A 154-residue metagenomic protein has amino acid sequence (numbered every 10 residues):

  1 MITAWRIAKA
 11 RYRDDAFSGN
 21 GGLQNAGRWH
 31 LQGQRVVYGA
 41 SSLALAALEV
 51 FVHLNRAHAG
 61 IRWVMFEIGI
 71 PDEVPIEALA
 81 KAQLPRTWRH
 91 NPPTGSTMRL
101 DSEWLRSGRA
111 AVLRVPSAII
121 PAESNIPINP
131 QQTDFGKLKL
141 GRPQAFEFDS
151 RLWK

Functional and structural regions predicted by a protein language model:
M1, N20-A26: Short amphipathic alpha-helical segments, especially helix-boundary/capping motifs
I2-S18, L31, A59-K154: Active-site and NAD+-binding cores of ADP-ribose-processing enzymes
G22-L23, V52-H53, M98: Glycine-rich, charged/polar anion/phosphate-binding loops that engage phosphate groups from diverse ligands
Q24-W29, A57: Short, flexible, solvent-exposed loop/turn segments with mixed acidic/basic and small polar residues
A26, L48, M65-G69: A sequence-level detector of short, solvent-exposed, charge-rich linear segments
W29-H53, P127-Q131: Extended catalytic/binding region for NAD+/ADP-ribose chemistry, centered on the ART fold
V52-G60: Short helix-loop boundary/capping segments at the starts of domains
